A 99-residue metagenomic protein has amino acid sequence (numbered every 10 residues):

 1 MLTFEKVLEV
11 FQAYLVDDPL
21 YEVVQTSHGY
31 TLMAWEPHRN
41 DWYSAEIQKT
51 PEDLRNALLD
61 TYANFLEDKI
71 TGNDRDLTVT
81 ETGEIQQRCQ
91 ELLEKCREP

Functional and structural regions predicted by a protein language model:
M1-L20, L58-T80, I85, C89-P99: Negatively charged, low-complexity tracts enriched in Asp/Glu with abundant Ser/Thr
V24-G83: Acidic, low-complexity, intrinsically disordered interaction modules
